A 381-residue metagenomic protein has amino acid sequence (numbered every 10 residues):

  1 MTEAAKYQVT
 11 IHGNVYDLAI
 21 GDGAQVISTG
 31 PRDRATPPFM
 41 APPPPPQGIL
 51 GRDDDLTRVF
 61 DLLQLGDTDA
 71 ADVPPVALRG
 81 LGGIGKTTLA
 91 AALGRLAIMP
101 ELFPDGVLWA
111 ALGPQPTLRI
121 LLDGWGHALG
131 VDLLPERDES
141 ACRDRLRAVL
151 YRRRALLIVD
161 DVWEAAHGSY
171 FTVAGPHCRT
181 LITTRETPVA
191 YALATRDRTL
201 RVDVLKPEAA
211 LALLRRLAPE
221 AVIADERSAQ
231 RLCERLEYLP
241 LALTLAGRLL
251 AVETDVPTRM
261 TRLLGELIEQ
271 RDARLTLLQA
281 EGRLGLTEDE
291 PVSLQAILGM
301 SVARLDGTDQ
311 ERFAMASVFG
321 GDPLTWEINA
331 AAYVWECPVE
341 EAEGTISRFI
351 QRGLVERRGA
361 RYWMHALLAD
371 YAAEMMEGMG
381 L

Functional and structural regions predicted by a protein language model:
M1-R185, T195-V204, A210-L211, R215 (+6 more regions): Walker A/P-loop phosphate-binding element recognition
G48-I49, D203, V222, A303 (+1 more regions): Helix-turn-helix-type domain boundary/helix-start signal
L63, A97-E101, A218, L250 (+2 more regions): Active-site catalytic pocket residues across diverse enzymes, especially alpha/beta-hydrolases
A91, I182-T184, D225-A229, L236 (+3 more regions): C-terminal boundary/linker of central alpha/beta nucleotide-binding cores
D132-P135, E220-I223, M376-L381: Short, polar/flexible loop-turn hinges at active-site or ligand-entry regions and domain interfaces
Y191, L249-D309, V334: Loop-to-helix "switch" segment enriched in basic and acidic residues adjacent to catalytic/ligand pockets
